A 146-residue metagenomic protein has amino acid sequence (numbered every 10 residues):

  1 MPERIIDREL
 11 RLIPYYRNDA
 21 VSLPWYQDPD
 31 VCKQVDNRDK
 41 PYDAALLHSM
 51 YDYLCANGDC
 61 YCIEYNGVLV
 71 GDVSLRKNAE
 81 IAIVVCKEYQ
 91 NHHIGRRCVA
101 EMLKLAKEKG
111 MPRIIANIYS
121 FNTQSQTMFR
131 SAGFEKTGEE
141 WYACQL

Functional and structural regions predicted by a protein language model:
M1-D52: A short, well-structured alpha-helix characteristic of acyl/acetyltransferase catalytic modules
D7-R8, E64-N66, C144-L146: Active-site beta-strand termini and strand-to-loop segments that position acidic
Y15, V85, I118: Hydrophobic adenine-recognition pocket in adenosine-nucleotide-binding enzymes
N37-E88: Acetyl-CoA-dependent GNAT
N91-A106, T123, T127-S131: Conserved acetyl-CoA-binding loop-helix of GNAT-fold acetyltransferases
A106-Y119: Conserved GNAT acetyl-CoA-binding A-motif
N117, R130-L146: Conserved catalytic-core motifs of GNAT/GCN5-like acyltransferases
